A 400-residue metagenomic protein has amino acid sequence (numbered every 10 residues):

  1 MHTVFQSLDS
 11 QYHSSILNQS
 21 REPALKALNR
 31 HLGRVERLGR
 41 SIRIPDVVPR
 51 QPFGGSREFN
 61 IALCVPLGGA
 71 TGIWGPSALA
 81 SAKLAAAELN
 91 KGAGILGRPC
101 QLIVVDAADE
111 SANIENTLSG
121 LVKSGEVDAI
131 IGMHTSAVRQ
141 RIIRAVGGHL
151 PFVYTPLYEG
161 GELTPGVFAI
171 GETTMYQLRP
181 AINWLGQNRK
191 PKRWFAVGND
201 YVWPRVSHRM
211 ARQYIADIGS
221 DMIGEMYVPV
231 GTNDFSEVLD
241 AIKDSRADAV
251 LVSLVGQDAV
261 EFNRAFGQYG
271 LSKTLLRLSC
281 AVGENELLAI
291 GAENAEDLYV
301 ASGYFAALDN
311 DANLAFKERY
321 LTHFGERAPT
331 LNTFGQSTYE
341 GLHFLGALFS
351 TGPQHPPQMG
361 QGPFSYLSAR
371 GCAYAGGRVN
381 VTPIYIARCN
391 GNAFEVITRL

Functional and structural regions predicted by a protein language model:
H2-V48, S365-L400: Solvent-exposed, acidic/polar segments of extracytosolic/periplasmic ligand-binding ectodomains
S81-L102: Signal peptide-proximal N-terminal region of secreted/periplasmic/extracellular or secretory-lumen proteins
I95-G160: Beta-alpha junction/loop-to-helix N-cap segments that form part of ligand/metal-binding clefts
V122-H134, V153-T155, F195-A196, R246-Q257 (+3 more regions): Periplasmic-binding protein-like
G161-N183, E225, E293-Y304: Short beta-strand elements at the ligand-binding edges of bilobed clamshell
G171-Y227: An alpha-beta-alpha
F266-Q336: Extracellular/periplasmic periplasmic-binding protein-like sensory domains
H323-G335, Y339, F344-I397: Segments of small-molecule ligand-sensing domains
